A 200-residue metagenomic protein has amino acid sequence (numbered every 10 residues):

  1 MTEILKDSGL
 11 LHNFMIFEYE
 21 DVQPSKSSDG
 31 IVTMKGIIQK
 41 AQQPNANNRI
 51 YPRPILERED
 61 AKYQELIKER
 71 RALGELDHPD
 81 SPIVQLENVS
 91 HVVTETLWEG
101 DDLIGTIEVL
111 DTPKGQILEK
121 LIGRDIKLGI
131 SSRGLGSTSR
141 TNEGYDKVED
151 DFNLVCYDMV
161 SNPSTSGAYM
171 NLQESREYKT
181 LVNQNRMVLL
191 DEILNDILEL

Functional and structural regions predicted by a protein language model:
M1-E65, V182-L189, E199: Polar/acidic, low-complexity leader/linker segments enriched in S/T/G and N/D
I4-D7, N13, L73, V92-R186: Residue microenvironments linked to proteolytic maturation and disulfide-stabilized extracellular modules
I16-V22, I38, Q85-E95, L154: A structural signal for short, hydrophobic beta-strand segments that form beta-sheets in beta-rich/all-beta domains
K35-N45, V89, T106-P113: Secondary-structure transition/turn motif
I38-P44, D77-D80, R133-T141: Short, flexible beta-strand-to-coil junctions
A46-N48, Q85, G115-E119: A short, polar/proline- and glycine-enriched secondary-structure boundary/capping micro-motif
E69-V84, I130: Short conserved beta-strand and strand-loop elements enriched in small hydrophobics with frequent Asp/Gly
L190, L194: Charged phosphate-binding loop/patch that engages nucleotide di/tri-phosphates or the phosphate backbone of nucleic
